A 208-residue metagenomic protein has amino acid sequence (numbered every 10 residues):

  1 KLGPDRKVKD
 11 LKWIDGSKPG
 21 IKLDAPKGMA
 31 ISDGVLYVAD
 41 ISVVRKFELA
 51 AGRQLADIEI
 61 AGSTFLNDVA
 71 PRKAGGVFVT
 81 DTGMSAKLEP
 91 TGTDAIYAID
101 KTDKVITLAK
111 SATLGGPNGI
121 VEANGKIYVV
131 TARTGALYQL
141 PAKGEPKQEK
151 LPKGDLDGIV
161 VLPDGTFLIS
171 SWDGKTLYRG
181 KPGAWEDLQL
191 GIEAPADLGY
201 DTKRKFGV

Functional and structural regions predicted by a protein language model:
K1, V43-R45, D94-Y97, A136-Y138 (+1 more regions): A short loop-to-beta-strand structural motif that recurs across blades of beta-propeller domains
K1, V79-G92: Short, conserved, GDST-rich strand-edge loop motifs in beta-rich repeat architectures
L2-R6, E48-R53, I99-K104, L140-E145 (+1 more regions): Short loop/turn segments that connect beta-strands within beta-propeller blades
R6-S17, L55-A61, I106-A112, K147-P152 (+1 more regions): Beta-propeller fold detector
S17-Y37, A61-M84, S111-K126, A132-T134 (+3 more regions): Beta-rich, blade/repeat-based domains predominating in secreted/periplasmic proteins but also intracellular
A30-G62: A generic tandem-repeat structural signature
A39-D40, T91, D100, T131-A132 (+1 more regions): Structural signature of WD-repeat beta-propellers
S42-V44, R53, G135, D157 (+4 more regions): Glycine-centered loop/turn positions within well-structured domains that cap or flank conserved ligand/cofactor-binding
